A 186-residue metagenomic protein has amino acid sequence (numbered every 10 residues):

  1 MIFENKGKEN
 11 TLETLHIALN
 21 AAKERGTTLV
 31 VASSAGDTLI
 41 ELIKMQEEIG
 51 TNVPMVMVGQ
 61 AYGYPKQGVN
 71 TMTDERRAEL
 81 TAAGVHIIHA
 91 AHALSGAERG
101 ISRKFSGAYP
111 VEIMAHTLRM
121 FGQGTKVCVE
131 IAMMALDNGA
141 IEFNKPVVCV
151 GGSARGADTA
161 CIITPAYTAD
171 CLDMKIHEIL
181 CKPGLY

Functional and structural regions predicted by a protein language model:
M1-I17: Glycine-rich phosphate-binding "P-loop"
T11, V30-S33, M57, I87-A91 (+3 more regions): General beta-strand structural signal in soluble alpha/beta enzymes
L12-N20, M133-N138, G152, A157 (+1 more regions): Non-catalytic interface/targeting segments
N20-T73: N-terminal active-site beta-alpha-beta segment that forms phosphate/nucleotide-binding and substrate-recognition loops
V53-V111: Long, charge-dense
L94-M134: Internal catalytic-core helix/loop-beta-alpha segment that presents or stabilizes conserved functional determinants
G124-S153: Internal active-site segments that recognize and position negatively charged phosphoryl groups and nucleotide moieties
K145-Y186: Glycine-rich, aromatic-bearing surface loops/beta-hairpins
